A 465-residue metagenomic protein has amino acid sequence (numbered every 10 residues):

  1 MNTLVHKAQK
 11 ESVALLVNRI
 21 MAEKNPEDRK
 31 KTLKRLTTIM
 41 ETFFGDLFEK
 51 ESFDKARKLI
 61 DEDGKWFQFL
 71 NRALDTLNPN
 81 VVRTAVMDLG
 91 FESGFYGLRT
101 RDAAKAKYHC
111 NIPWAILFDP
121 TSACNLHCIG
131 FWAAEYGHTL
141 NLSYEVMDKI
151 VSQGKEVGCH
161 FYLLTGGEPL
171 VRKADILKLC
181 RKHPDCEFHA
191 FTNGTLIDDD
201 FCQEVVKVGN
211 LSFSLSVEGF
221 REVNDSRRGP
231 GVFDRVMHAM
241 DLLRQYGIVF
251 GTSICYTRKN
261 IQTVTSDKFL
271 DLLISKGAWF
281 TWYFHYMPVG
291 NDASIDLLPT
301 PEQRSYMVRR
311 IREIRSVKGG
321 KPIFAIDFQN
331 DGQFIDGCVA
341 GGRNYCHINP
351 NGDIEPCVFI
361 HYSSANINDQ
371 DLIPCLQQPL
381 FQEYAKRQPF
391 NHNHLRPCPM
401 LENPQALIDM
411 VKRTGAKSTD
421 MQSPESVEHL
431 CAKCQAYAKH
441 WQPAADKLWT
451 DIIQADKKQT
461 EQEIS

Functional and structural regions predicted by a protein language model:
M1-A8, S12-K24, D28-L36, M40-E51 (+1 more regions): Flexible mid-to-C-terminal extensions adjoining Fe-S/redox cofactors in radical SAM and related proteins
M1-D54, K58, D225-G341, P350-N351 (+3 more regions): Radical SAM enzyme [4Fe-4S]-AdoMet core and its adjacent flexible, acidic and glycine-rich loops/tails across
L33-D200, S465: Conserved alpha-helical substructure of the radical SAM core
E92-P113, P322-F328, G332, N366-Q382: Short, charged low-complexity linear segments at domain edges
I116, G342-N344: Short loop/turn microsegments at loop-to-beta-strand junctions
C124, C128-F131, C338, G352 (+2 more regions): Short cysteine clusters
Y144-L164, L170-H285: Radical SAM/AdoMet-radical enzyme domain recognition
